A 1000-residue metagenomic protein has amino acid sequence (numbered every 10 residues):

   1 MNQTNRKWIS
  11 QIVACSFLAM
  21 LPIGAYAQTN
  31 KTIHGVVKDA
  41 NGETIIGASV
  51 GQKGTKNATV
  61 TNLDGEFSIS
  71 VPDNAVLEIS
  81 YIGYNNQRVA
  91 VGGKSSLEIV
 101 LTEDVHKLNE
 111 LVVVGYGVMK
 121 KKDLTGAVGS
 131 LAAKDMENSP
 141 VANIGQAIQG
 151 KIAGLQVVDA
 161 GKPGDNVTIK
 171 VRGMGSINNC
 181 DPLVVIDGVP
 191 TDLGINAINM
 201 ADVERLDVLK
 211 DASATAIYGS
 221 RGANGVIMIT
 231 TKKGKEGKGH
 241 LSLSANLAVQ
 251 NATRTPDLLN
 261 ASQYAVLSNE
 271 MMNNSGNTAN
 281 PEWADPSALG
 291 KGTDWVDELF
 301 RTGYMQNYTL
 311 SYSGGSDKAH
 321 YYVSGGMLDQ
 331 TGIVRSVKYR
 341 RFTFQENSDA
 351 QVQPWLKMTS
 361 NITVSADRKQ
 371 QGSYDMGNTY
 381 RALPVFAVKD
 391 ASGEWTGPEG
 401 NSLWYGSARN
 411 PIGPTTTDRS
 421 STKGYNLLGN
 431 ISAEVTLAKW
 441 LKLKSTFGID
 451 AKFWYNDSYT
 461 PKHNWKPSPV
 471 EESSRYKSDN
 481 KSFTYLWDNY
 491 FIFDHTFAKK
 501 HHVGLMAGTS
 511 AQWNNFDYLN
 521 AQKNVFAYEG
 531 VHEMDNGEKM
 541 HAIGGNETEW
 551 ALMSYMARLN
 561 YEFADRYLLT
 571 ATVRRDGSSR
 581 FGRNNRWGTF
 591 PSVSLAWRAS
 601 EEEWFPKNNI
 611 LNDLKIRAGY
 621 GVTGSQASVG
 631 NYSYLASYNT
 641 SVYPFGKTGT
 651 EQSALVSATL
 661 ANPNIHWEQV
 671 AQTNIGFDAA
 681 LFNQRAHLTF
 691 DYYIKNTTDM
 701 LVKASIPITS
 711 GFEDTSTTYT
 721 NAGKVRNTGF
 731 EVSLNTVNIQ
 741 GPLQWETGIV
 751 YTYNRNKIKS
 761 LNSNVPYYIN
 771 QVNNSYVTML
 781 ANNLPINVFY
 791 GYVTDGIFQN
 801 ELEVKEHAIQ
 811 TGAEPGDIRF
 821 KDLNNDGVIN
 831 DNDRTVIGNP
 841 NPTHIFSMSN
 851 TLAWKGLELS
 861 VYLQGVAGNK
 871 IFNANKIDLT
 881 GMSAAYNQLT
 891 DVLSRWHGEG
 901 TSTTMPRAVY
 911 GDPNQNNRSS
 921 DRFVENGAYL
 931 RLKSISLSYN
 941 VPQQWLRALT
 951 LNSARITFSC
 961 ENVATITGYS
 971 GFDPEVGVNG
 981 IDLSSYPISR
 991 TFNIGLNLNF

Functional and structural regions predicted by a protein language model:
M1-Q345, A350-Q353, K357-T359, S365 (+7 more regions): Short, small/polar-rich motifs associated with maturation and membrane association, primarily at protein termini
K121-K122, I217-G219, G237-K238, A252-R254 (+5 more regions): Switch/connector loops and helix/strand junctions flanking conserved nucleotide-binding motifs in nucleotide-processing
M136, M174, D181, S275 (+7 more regions): Extracellular/periplasmic, surface-exposed regions of secreted and cell-surface proteins
S242-G290, Y632, T720, I739-P840 (+1 more regions): Conserved small-residue
N274-K291, M305-T309, M376-I412: Acidic, glycine-rich flexible loop segments
A284, V296, P467, K539 (+5 more regions): Extracytoplasmic gating/loop element in the C-terminal half of outer-membrane beta-barrel translocons and assembly
P840-F872: Glycine-rich, aromatic-lined ligand/substrate-binding cores of catalytic and carbohydrate-binding domains
